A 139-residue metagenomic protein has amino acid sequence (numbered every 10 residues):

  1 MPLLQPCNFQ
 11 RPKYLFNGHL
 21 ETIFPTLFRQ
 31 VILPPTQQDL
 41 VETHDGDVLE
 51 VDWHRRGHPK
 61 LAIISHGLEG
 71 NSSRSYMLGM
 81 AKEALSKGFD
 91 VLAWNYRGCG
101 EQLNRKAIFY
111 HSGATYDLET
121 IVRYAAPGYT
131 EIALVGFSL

Functional and structural regions predicted by a protein language model:
M1-W53: An N-terminal hydrophobic leader/cap segment in hydrolases
E50, Y76-G79, D117-I121: Well-ordered alpha-helical segments embedded in enzymatic catalytic cores
P59-G67: Short beta-strand element of the alpha/beta-hydrolase
L61, L85-N95: A fold-wide structural signal in alpha/beta-hydrolase
H66, G136-S138: Conserved alpha/beta-hydrolase "nucleophile elbow" surrounding the catalytic nucleophile
G67-S72, V91: Serine-hydrolase catalytic-loop signature spanning alpha/beta hydrolases and amidase-signature enzymes
G70-K82: The serine-hydrolase catalytic nucleophile loop
E83, R97-A133: Catalytic nucleophile-loop/oxyanion-hole region of alpha/beta-hydrolase and closely related hydrolase-like folds
